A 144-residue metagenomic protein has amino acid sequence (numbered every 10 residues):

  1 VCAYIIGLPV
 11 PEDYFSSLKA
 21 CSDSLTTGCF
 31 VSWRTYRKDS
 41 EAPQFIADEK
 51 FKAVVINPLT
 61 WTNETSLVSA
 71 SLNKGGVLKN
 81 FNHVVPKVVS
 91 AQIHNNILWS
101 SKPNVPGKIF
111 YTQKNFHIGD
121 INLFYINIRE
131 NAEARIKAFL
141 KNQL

Functional and structural regions predicted by a protein language model:
V1-A134, A138, N142: Surface cap/lid and interfacial helix-loop subdomains adjacent to catalytic sites that gate substrate access
